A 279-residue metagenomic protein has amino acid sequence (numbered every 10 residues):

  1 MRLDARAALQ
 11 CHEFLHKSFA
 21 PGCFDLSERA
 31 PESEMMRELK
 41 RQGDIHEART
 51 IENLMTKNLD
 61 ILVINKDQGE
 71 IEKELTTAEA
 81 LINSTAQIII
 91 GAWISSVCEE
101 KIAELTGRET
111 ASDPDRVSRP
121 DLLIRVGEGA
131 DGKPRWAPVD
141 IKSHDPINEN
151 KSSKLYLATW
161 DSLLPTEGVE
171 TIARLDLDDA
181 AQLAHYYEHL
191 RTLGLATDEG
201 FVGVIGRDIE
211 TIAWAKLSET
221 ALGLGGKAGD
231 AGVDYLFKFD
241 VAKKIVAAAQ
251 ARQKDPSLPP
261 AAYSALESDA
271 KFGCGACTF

Functional and structural regions predicted by a protein language model:
M1-K133: Metal-dependent nuclease catalytic cores that hydrolyze phosphodiester bonds in DNA/RNA, characterized by
E13, G91, S118-D121, D140-H144 (+3 more regions): Residue-level signal for functionally critical sites in structured catalytic/ligand-binding pockets
K17, K40, K57, K66 (+11 more regions): Context-gated lysine
L54-N58, C98, S143, Q250-K254 (+1 more regions): Generic secondary-structure transition motif, activating predominantly at the C-termini of alpha-helices
Q87, D121-L122, R135-A137, T197-G203: Beta-sheet entry/capping signal
A92-S96, I124-E128, K142-D145, G206-I209 (+1 more regions): Short, flexible loop/turn elements at secondary-structure junctions
S118-V169, Y186: Conserved catalytic cores of phosphodiester-cleaving nucleases, focusing on short active-site segments
K151-A181, H185-T278: Metal-dependent nuclease catalytic regions and adjoining charged, substrate-binding loops involved in nucleic-acid end
